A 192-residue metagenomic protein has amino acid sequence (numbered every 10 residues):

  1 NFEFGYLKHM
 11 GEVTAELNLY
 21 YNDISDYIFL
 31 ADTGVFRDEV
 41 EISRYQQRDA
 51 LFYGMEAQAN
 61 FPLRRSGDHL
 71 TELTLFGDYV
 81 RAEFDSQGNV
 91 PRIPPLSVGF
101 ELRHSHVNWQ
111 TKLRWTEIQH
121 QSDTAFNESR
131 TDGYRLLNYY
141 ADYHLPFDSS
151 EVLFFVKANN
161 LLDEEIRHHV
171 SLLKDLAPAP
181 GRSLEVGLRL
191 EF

Functional and structural regions predicted by a protein language model:
N1-S43, Q47-Y53, F154: Membrane-embedded beta-barrel scaffold of Gram-negative outer-membrane proteins
F2, H9-G11, D49-M55, R92-V98 (+2 more regions): Residues that define the transmembrane beta-barrel architecture of outer-membrane proteins
F4-K8, M55-F61, F100-H104, Y139-Y143 (+2 more regions): Residues on the lipid-exposed face of transmembrane beta-strands in outer-membrane beta-barrel proteins
M10, N18, T124-T131, N138-D142: Short, glycine/charged-rich beta-strand-loop motifs at protein surfaces that mediate ligand recognition and catalysis
G11-V13, G67-L73, L96, V107-W109 (+3 more regions): Outer-envelope beta-barrel architecture signal
L19-I24, I42-Q121, L162: Gram-negative outer-membrane beta-barrel transporters
D23-D26, L75, H120-S122, Y143-F192: C-terminal beta-signal and adjacent terminal beta-strands/loops of Gram-negative outer-membrane beta-barrel proteins
Y27-F36, V80-P91, S122-S129, E165-L172: Outer-membrane beta-barrel translocator domains and adjoining extracellular loop/strand segments of Gram-negative
